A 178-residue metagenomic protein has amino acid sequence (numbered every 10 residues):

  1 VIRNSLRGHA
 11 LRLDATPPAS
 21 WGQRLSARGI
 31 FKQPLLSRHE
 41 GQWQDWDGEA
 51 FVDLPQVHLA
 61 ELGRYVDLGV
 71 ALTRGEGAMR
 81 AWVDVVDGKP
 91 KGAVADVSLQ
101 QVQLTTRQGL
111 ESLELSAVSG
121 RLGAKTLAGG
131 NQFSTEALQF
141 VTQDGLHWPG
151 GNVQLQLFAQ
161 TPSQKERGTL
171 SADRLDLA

Functional and structural regions predicted by a protein language model:
V1-L36, F51-Y65, T73-G88, A95-Q164 (+1 more regions): Hydrophobic lipid-interacting interfaces of membrane-associated proteins
W46: Active-site-adjacent "gating/activation" loops or surface patches in catalytic cores
